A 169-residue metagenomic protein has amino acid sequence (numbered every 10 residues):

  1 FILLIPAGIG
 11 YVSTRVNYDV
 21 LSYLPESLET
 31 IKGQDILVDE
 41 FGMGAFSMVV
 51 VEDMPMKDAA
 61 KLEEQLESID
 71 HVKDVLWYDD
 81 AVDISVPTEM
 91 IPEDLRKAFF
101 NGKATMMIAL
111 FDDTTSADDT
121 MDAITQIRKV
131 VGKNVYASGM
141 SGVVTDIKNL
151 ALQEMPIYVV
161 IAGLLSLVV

Functional and structural regions predicted by a protein language model:
F1-L167: Feature of extramembrane
